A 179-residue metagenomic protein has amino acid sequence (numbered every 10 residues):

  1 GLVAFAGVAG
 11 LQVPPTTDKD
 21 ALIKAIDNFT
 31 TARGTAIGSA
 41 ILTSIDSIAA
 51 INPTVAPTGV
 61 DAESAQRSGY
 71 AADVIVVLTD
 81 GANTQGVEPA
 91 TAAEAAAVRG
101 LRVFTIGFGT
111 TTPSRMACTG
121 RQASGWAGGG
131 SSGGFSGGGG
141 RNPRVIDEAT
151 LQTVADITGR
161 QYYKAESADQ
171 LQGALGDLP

Functional and structural regions predicted by a protein language model:
G7-L11, D20, T31-R33, G81-T84 (+2 more regions): Solvent-exposed loop/turn segments at secondary-structure junctions within structured extracellular/periplasmic domains
V8-T43, V154-I157: Short, charged loop segments at secondary-structure junctions
D20-I23, T35-G38, D73, A90 (+1 more regions): Alpha-helical membrane and juxtamembrane elements of multi-pass inner-membrane transport and channel proteins
T31, S39-D46, I51, V55 (+3 more regions): VWA/integrin I-like adhesion module and closely mimicked acidic/polar interface patches used
Q161-P179: Juxtamembrane amphipathic/hinge helix adjacent to a transmembrane helix
